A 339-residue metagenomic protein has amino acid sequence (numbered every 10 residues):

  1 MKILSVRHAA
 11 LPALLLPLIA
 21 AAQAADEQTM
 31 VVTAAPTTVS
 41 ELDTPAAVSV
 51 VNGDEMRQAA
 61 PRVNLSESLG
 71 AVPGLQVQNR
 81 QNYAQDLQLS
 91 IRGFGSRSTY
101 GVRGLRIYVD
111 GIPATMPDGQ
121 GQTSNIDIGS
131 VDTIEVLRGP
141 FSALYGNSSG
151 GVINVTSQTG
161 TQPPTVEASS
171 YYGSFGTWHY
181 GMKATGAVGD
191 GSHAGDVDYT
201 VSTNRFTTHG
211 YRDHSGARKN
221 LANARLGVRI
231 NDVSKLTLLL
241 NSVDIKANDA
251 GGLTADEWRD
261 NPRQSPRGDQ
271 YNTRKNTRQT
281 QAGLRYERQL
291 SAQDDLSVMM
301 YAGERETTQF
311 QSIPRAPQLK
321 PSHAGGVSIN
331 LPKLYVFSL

Functional and structural regions predicted by a protein language model:
E27-A60, S66, D86-Q88, L105 (+1 more regions): N-terminal periplasmic "start-of-domain" segments of outer-membrane beta-barrel proteins
A35, G139, T156, S169-F175 (+3 more regions): Outer-membrane beta-barrel pore domains and translocons
E67-I112: Extracytoplasmic beta-strand/coil segments of soluble accessory domains associated with Gram-negative outer-membrane
G104-L105, I112-R138: Short acidic/polar hinge/loop motifs at secondary-structure boundaries that mediate gating or recognition
G119, R212-R218, D249-E257, Q309-A316: Outer-membrane beta-barrel translocator domains and adjoining extracellular loop/strand segments of Gram-negative
I126-S169: A beta-strand signature from Gram-negative outer-membrane beta-barrel systems, especially the internal plug domain
T165, Y172-T207, R212-A250, R274-S291 (+1 more regions): Transmembrane beta-barrel wall of Gram-negative outer-membrane proteins
K235-V243, K275-L339: Face-selective signature of the C-terminal outer-membrane beta-barrel domain
